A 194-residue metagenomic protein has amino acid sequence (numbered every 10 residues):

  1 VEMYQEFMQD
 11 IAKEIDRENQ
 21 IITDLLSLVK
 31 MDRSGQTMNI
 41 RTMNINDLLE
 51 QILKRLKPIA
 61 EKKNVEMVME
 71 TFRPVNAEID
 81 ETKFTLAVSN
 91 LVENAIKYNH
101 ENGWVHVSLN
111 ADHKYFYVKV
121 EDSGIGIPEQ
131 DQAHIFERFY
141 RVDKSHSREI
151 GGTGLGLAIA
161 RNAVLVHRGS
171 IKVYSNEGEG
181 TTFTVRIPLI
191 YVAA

Functional and structural regions predicted by a protein language model:
M3, R33-M38, N76-I79: Conserved micro-motifs of the catalytic ATP-binding
K13-E18: Short alpha-helical segment of the dimerization/phosphotransfer core of two-component systems
N39-K54, V68, N110: A conserved beta-strand-to-alpha-helix junction within the catalytic ATP-binding
N39-T42, E61-K62, E66-N76: Conserved catalytic submotifs in the C-terminal HATPase_c
N102-K114: Short beta-strand/loop element within the Bergerat-fold HATPase_c
I127-R141: Short conserved segment of the HATPase_c
R168-G169: Conserved glycine-rich
